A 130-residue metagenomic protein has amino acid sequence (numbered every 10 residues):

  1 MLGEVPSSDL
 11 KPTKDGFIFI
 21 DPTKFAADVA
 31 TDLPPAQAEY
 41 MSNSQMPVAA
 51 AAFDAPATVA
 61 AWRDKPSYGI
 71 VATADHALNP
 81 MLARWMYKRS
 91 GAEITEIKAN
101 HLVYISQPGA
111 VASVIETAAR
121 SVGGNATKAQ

Functional and structural regions predicted by a protein language model:
M1-P22, A27, A49, L78 (+2 more regions): Flexible "cap/lid" loop of the alpha/beta hydrolase fold
D21, D32-A36: PEST-like low-complexity, intrinsically disordered acidic/proline/serine-rich tracts that flank trafficking/processing
A26-T31, A72: Second-shell loop/turn segments in exported
Y40-A61: Active-site nucleophile elbow and catalytic-triad environment of alpha/beta-hydrolase enzymes
W62-S67, R89-A92: Short, proline-enriched alpha-helix->beta-strand connector loops that line the catalytic pocket of alpha/beta-hydrolase
P66-D75: Conserved strand-to-loop "acid loop" that flanks and positions the catalytic carboxylate
P80-E93: Active-site-adjacent alpha-helix of alpha/beta-hydrolase-fold enzymes
A92-Q130: Catalytic active-site module of serine/aspartate enzymes centered on a nucleophile-bearing elbow/loop
